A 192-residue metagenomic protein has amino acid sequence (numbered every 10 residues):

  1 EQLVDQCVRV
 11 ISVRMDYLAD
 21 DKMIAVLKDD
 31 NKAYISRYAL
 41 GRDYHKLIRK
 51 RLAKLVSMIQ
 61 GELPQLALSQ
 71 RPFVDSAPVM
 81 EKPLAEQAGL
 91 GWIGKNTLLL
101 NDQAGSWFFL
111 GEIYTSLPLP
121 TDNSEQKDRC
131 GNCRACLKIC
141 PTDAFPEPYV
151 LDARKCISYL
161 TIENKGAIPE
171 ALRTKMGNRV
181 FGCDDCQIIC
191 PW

Functional and structural regions predicted by a protein language model:
E1-R129: Auxiliary alpha/beta "docking" domains used to position bulky ligands
I11, G105-Y114, F145-R173: Non-heme iron-sulfur electron-transfer modules
D122-G131, R173-C183: Immediate flanking context of iron-sulfur cluster ligation sites
A135-Y159, K165, R179-W192: Iron-sulfur cluster-binding cysteine motifs and their immediate structural context in ferredoxin-like electron-transfer
